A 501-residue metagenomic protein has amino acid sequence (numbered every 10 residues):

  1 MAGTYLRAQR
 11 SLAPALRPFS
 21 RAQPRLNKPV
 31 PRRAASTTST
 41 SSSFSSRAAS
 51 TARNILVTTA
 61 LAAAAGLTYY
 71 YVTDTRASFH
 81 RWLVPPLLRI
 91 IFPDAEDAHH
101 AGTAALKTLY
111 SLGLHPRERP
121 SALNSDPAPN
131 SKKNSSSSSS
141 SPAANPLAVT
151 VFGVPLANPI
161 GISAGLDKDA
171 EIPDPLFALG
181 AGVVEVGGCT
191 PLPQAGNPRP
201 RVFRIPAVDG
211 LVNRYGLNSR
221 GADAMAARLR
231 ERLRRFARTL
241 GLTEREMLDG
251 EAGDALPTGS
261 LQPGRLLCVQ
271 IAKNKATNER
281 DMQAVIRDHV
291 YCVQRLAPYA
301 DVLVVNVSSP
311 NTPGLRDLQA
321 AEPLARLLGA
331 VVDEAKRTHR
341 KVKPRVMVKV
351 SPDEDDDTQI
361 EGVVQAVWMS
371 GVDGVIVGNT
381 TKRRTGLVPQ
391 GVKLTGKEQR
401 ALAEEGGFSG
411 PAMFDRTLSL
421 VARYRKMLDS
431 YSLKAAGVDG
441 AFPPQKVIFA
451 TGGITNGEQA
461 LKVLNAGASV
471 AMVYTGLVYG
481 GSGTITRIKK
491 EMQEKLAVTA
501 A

Functional and structural regions predicted by a protein language model:
M1-A62, A501: N-terminal mitochondrial targeting presequence
F44-R234, Q262-L266, K273-K275, I488: N-terminal capping/small domains of soluble enzymes
P116, P120-D126, S141-N145, P310-P323 (+4 more regions): Glycine/Thr-rich beta-alpha phosphate-binding loop at enzyme active sites
D169-A178, R287, E354-M369, K434 (+2 more regions): Catalytic cores of alpha/beta
G180-L192, G371-R384, I454, E458-E491: Glycine-rich phosphate-binding active-site loops on the catalytic face of alpha/beta enzymes
G196-D209, T385-G406, L464, V470 (+1 more regions): C-terminal helical cap(s) of enzyme catalytic domains, especially alpha/beta-barrels
G210-N213, S219-T239, Q319-V346, E398-P444 (+1 more regions): Alpha-helix-loop-beta-strand connector modules within alpha/beta enzyme cores
N274-V290, R316-L324, V346-M369: Active-site glycine- and acidic-residue-rich loops that bind and position anionic ligands or nucleotide-like cofactors
